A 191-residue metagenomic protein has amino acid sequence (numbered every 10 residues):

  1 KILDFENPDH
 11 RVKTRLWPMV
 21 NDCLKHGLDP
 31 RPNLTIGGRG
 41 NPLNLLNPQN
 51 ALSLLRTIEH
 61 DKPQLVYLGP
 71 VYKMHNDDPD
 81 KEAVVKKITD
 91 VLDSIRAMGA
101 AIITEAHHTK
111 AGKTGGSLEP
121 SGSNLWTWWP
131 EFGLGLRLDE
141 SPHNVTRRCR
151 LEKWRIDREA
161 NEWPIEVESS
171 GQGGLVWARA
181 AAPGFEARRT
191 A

Functional and structural regions predicted by a protein language model:
K1-P79, S170-G171, R179-A187: Conserved inter-motif catalytic segment of the P-loop NTP-binding fold
L65, E82-R179: Phosphate-binding/switch region of NTP-binding enzymes
